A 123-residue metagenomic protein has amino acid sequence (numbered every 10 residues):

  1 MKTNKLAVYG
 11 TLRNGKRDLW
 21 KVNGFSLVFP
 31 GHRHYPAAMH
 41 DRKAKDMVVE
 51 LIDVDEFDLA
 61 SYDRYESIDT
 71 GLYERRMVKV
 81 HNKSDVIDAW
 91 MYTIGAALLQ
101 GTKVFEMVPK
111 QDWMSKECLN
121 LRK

Functional and structural regions predicted by a protein language model:
K2-K123: Glycine-aromatic micro-motifs
